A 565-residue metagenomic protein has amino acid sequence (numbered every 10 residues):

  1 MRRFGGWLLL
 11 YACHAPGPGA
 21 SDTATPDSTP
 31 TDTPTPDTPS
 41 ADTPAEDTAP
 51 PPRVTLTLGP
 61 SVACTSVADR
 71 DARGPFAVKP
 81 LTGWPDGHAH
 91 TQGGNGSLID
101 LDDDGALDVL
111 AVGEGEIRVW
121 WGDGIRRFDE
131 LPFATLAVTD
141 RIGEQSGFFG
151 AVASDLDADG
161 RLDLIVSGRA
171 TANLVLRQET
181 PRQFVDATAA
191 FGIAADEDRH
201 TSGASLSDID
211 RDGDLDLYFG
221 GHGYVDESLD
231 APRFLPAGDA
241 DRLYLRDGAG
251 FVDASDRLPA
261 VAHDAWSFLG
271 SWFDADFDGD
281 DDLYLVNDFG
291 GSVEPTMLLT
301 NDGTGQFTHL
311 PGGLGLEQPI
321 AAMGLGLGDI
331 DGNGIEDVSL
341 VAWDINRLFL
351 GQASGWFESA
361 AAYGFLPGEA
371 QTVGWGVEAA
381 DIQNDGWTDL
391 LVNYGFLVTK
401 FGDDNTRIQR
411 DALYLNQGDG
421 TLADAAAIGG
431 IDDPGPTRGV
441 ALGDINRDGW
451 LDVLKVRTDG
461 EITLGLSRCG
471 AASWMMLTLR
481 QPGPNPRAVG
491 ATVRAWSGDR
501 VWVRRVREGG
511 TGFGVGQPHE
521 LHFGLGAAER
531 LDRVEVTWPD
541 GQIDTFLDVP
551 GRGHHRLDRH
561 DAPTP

Functional and structural regions predicted by a protein language model:
M1, L10-T57: Ser/Thr-rich, Pro/Gly/Ala-heavy low-complexity intrinsically disordered linkers and tails of secreted extracellular
L56-D71, E116-L131, A172-A187, S228-A254 (+4 more regions): Beta-propeller blade repeat segments, especially FG-GAP/WD-type strand-to-loop junctions in 6- to 7-bladed propeller
V62, G83-W84, F357-F365, A370-T372 (+3 more regions): Gly/Ser/Thr/Pro-enriched helix-cap/hinge segments flanking short amphipathic alpha-helices
F76-N95, A134-V152, G192-S205, L258-S271 (+7 more regions): Repeat-based blade/solenoid architectures
G93-D103, W121, G147-A158, T201-R211 (+7 more regions): Beta-propeller blade termini
V109-G113, L164-G168, L217-G221, L283-D288 (+6 more regions): Hydrophobic beta-strand segments that make up the repeating blades of beta-propeller and related beta-repeat
D196-Y244, G248-L299, H309-P311: Solenoidal tandem-repeat scaffolds enriched in leucines and small polar residues
L258-Q417, G429-A441: Beta-propeller domains
